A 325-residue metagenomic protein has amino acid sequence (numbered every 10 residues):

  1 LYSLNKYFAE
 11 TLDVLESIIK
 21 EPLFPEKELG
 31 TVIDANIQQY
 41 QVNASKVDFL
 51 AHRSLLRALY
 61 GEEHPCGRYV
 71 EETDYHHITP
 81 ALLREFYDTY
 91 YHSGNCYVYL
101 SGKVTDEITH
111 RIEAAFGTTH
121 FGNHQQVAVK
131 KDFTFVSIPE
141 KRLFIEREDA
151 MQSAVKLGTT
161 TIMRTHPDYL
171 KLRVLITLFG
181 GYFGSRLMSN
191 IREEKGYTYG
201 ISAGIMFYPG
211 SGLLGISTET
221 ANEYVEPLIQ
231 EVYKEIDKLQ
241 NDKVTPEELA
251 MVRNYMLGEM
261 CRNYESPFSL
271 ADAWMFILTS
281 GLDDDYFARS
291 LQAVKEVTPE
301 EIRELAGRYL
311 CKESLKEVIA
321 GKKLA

Functional and structural regions predicted by a protein language model:
L1-V127, I162-M163, E193-A325: Charge-rich, well-structured scaffold segments of protease-associated domains
N95, H124-S185: His/Glu-based metal-binding/catalytic segments typifying zinc-dependent metallopeptidases
S185-R186, E226: Residue-level marker for well-ordered alpha-helical positions
R186-N190, E194: Short amphipathic alpha-helix segments
